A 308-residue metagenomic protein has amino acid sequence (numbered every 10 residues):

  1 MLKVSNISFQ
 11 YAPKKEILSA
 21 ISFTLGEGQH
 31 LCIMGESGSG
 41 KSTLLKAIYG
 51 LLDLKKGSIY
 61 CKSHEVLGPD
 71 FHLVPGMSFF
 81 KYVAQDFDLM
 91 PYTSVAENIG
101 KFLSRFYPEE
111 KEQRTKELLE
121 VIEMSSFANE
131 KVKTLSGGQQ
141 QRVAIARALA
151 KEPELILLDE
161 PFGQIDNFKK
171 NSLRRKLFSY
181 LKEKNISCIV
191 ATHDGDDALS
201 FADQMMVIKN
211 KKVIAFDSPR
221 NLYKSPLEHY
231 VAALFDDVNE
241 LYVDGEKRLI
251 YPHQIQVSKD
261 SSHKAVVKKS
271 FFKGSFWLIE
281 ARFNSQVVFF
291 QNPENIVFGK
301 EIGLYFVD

Functional and structural regions predicted by a protein language model:
Y49: Helix-to-loop junction immediately C-terminal to a conserved catalytic motif
V66-K81, R105: ABC ATPase NBD coupling module
E110-F127, S179: Conserved ABC ATPase "signature" region
K131-L135, Q139-Q141: Conserved ABC ATPase signature
A150-E154: A short, proline-enriched helix->beta-strand linker immediately N-terminal to the Walker B motif in ABC-type P-loop
N210-K211: Conserved ABC ATPase "signature" C-loop
K247-D308: Non-catalytic connector elements of ABC transporters
